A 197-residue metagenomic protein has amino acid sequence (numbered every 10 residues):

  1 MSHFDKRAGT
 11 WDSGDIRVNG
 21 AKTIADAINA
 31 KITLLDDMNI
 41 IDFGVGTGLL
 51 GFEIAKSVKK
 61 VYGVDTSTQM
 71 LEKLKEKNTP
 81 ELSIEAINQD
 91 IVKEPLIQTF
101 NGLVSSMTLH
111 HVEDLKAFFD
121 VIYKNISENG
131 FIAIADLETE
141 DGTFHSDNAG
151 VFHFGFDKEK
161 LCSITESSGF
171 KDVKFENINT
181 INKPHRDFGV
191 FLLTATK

Functional and structural regions predicted by a protein language model:
M1-L34, K73: Conserved class I S-adenosyl-L-methionine
H3, D12-V18, L50, A133-G189: C-terminal alpha-helical "lid/dimerization" subdomain adjacent to the S-adenosyl-L-methionine
D37: Phosphate-coordination loops involved in phosphoryl transfer and adenosine-cofactor binding
I41-K93: Class I SAM-dependent methyltransferase SAM/SAH-binding core
V104: A conserved beta-strand element that flanks and buttresses the S-adenosyl-L-methionine
M107-T108: Short catalytic micro-motifs in class I SAM-dependent methyltransferases
A117-F131: A short glycine-rich, Lys/Arg-flanked "PGG" loop and its adjoining helix->strand segment in the class I
L193-K197: C-terminal lobe and adjacent flexible extensions of AdoMet/dcAdoMet transferase-like proteins
